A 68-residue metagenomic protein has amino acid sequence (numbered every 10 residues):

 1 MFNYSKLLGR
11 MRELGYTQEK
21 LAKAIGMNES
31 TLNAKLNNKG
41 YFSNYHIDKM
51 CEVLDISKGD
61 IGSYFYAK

Functional and structural regions predicted by a protein language model:
M1-T17: A short, Lys/Arg-rich alpha-helix, primarily the initiator
K6, I25-M27, I47-C51: A broad helix-preferring feature
G9, A34, S63: DNA-binding alpha-helical recognition surfaces that contact promoter or target DNA
M11, A22, C51: The alpha-helix within a helix-turn-helix
G15-A34: Short alpha-helical DNA-recognition segment
L36, H46, F65: DNA major-groove recognition helix of helix-turn-helix
K39-K49: Short, basic-rich loop-to-helix N-cap that marks the start of a DNA-contacting helix
D55-K68: Short C-terminal boundary/hinge segments that cap the last helix of small helical domains
